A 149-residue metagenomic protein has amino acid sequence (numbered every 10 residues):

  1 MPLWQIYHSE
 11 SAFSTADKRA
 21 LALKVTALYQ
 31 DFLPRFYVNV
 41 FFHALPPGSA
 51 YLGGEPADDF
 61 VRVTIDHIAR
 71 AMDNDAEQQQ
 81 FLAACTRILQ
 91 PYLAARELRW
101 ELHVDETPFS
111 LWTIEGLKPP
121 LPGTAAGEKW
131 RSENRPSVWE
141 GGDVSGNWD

Functional and structural regions predicted by a protein language model:
M1-D149: A domain-level signal for the structural core that forms small-molecule/cofactor-binding pockets and catalytic centers
